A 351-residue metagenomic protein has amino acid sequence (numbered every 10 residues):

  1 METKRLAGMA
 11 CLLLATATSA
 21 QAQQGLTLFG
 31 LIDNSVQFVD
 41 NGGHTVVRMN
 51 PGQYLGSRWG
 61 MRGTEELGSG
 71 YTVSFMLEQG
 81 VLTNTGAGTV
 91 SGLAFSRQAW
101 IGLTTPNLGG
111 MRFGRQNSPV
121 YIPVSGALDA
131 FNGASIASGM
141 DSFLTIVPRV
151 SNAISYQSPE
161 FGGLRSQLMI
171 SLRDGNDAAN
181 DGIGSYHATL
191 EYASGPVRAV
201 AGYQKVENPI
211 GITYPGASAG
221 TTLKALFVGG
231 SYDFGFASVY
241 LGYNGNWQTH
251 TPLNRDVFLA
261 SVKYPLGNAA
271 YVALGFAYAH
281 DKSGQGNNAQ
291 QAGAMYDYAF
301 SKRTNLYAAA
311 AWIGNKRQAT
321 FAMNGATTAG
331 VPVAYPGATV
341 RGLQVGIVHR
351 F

Functional and structural regions predicted by a protein language model:
A15-Q21, W59-L67, T105-G109, S158-G162 (+7 more regions): Outer-membrane beta-barrel proteins
Q23-F38, V47-R173, G182-G184, L190-R198: Outer membrane beta-barrel
T27-F29, T72-S74, G110-R112, R165-Q167 (+7 more regions): Residue-level detector of the transmembrane beta-barrel scaffold of outer-membrane proteins
S35-V39, G80-N84, S118-I122, R173-G175 (+4 more regions): Structural signature of outer-membrane beta-barrel domains
H44-Q53, T89-L93, L144-I146, D177-G184 (+4 more regions): Replace "Gram-negative outer membrane beta-barrel proteins" with "bacterial and organellar outer membrane beta-barrel
L55-W59, R97-I101, V150-I154, G184-A188 (+4 more regions): Hydrophobic, lipid-facing positions within transmembrane beta-strands of outer-membrane proteins
Y186-A299, A309-I313: Detector for outer-membrane/organellar transmembrane beta-barrel domains, recognizing the amphipathic beta-strand
F300, Y335-F351: Outer-membrane beta-barrel "beta-signal"
